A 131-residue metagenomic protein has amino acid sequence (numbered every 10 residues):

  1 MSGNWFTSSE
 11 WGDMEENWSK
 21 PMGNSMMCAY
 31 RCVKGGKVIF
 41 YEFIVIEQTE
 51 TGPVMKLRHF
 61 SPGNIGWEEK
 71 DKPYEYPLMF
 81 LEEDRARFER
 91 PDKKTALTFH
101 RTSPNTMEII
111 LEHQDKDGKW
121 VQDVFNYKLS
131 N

Functional and structural regions predicted by a protein language model:
M1-N4: N-terminal helix-cap/turn-to-beta initiation motif at the start of protein domains
T7-S8, D13-R90: Central antiparallel beta-sheet cores of small beta-barrel/beta-sandwich binding domains
M14-E16, E42, T95-L97, V121-F125: Short beta-strand segments
S19-M22, E47, R101-P104, K128-N131: A short, sequence-level motif marking secondary-structure junctions
V33, K94-T95, Q114: Short beta-turn/strand-loop junction motif enriched in small, turn-promoting residues
E69-K70, Y76-L78, T106-E108, E112-N131: Edge beta-strand at a domain terminus
T95-R101, T106-L111: Surface-exposed interaction patches
